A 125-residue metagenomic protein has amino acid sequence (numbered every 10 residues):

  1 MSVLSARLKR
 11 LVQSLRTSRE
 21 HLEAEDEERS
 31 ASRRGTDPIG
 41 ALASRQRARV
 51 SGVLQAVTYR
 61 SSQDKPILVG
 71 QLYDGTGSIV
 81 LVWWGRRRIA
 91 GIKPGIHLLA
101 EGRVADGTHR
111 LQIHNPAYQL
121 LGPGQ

Functional and structural regions predicted by a protein language model:
M1-S51, Q55-S61, D106, L111-Q125: OB/S1-fold single-stranded nucleic-acid-binding modules and their adjacent gly/ser/pro-rich low-complexity linkers
A43, R86-E101: Short nucleic-acid-contacting surface segments enriched for D/E, G, S/T with interspersed K/R
A48-V50, L68, L98: Hydrophobic core residues within well-ordered beta-strands of beta-rich domains
S51-V53, Q71, E101-R103: Residues located in well-ordered beta-strands
V57-L81: OB-fold (S1/OB) nucleic-acid-binding surfaces
S62-P66, K93-P94, Q112: Short glycine/proline-enriched turns and hinge-like loops at secondary-structure junctions
G77-I79, R86-R88, A105: A short acidic, glycine/proline-enriched capping/turn motif at secondary-structure boundaries, especially helix N-cap
V82-W83, N115: Residue-level recognition of conserved beta-strand positions in structured domain cores
